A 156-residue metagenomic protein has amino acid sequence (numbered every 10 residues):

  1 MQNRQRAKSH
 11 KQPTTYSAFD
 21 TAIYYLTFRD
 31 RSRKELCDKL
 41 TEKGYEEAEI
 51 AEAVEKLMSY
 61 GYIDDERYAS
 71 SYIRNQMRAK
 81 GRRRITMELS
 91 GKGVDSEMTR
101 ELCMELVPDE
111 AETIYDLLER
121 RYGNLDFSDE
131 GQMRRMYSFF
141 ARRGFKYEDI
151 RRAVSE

Functional and structural regions predicted by a protein language model:
M1-E156: An alpha-helical, amphipathic repeat domain used for nucleic-acid recognition, typified by the mTERF helical solenoid
